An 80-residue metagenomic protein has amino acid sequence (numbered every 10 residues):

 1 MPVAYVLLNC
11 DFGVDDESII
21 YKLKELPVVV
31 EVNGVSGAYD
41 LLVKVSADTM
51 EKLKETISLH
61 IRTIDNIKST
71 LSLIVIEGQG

Functional and structural regions predicted by a protein language model:
M1-G80: A compositional/biophysical signature of low hydrophobicity enriched in polar/charged and small residues
